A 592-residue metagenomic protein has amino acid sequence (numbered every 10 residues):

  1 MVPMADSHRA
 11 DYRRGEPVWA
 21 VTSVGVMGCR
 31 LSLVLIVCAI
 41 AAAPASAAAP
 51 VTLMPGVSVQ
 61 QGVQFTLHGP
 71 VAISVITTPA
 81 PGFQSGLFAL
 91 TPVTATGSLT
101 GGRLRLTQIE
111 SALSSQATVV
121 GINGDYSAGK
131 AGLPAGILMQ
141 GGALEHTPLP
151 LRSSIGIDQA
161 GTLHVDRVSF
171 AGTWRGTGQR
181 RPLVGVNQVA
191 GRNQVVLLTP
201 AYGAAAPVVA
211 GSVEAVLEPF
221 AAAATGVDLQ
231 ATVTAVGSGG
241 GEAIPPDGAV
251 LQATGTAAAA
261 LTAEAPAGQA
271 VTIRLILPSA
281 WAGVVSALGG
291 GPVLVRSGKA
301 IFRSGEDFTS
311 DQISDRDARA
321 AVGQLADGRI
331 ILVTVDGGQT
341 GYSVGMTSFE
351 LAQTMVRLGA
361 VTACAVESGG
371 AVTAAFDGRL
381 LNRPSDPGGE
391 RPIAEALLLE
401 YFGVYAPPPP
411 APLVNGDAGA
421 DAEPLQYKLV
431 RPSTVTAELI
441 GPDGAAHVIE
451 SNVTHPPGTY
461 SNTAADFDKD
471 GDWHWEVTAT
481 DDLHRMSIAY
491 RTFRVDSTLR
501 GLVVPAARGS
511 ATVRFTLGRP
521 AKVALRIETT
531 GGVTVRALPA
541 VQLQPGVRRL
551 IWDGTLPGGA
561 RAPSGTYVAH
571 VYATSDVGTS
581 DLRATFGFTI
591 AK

Functional and structural regions predicted by a protein language model:
A47-T254: Zymogen propeptides
Q64, K130-Q159, L275, A287 (+2 more regions): Conserved, well-ordered active-site substructure
L413-A422, K469-G471, A506-R508, G554-L556: Acidic, glycine-anchored loop motifs typical of Ca2+
D421-T434, T498-A524: Glycine-centered coil/turn sites that cap beta-strands in beta-rich domains
P442-G444, E528-T534, Y567: Short, glycine-anchored, charge-dense loop/turn motifs used at functional sites
A445-K469, T534-A562: Glycine-centered tight-turn motifs at strand-turn-strand junctions
Y460, G471-V477, R548, G565-Y572: A short tyrosine-centered beta-strand micro-motif
V477-R514, T566-K592: C-terminal tail/sorting-segment detector
